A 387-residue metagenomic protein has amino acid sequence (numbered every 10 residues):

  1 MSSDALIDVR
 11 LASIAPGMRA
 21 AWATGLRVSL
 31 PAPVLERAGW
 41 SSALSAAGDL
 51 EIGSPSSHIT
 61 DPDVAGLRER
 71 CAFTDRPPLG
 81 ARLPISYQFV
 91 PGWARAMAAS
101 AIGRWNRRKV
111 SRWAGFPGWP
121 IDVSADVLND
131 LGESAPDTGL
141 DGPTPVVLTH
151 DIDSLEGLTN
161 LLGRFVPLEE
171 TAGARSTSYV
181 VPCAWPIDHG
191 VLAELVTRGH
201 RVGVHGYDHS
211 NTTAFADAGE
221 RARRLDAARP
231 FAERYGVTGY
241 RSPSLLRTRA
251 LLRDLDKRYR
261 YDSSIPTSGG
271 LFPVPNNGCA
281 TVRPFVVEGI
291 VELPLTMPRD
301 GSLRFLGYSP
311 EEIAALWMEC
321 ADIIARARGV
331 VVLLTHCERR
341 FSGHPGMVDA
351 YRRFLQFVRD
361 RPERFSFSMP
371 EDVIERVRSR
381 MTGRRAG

Functional and structural regions predicted by a protein language model:
M1-G190, R249, D256-R258, N276-C279 (+1 more regions): Terminal accessory/targeting
L148-D153, V202-A222: Glycine-rich phosphate-binding "P-loop"
T177-V180, T238-S242: Short catalytic-loop micro-motif centered on adjacent basic/acidic residues
T197-R201, P230-V237, L355-V358, P362: Structural recognition of alpha->loop->beta junctions
G199-H209, Y259-N277, P284-V286: Acidic, His- and aromatic-enriched active-site or binding-groove loops in soluble protein domains that engage sugars
G203, R241, D262-S263, V332-L334: Conserved beta-strand positions in the central sheet of alpha/beta enzyme cores
R221-A232: An active-site-proximal "capping" alpha-helix that borders the catalytic cofactor pocket
A232, P243-L255, R260-S268: Active-site-proximal binding-pocket segments
